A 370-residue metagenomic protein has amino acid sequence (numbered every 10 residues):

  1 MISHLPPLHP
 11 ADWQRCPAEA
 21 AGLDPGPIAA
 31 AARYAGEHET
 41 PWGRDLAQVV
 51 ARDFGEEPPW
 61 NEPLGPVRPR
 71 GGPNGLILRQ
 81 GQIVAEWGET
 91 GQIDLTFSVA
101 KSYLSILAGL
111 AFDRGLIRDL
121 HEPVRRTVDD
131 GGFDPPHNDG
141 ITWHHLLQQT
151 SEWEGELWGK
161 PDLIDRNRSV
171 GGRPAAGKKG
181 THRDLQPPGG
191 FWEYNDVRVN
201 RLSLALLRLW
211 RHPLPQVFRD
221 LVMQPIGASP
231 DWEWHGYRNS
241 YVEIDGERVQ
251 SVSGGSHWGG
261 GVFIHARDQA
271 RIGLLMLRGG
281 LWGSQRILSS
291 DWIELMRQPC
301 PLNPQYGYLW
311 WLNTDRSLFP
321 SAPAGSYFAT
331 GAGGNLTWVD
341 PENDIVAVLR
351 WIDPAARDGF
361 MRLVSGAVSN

Functional and structural regions predicted by a protein language model:
M1-T90, R114-R118, R208, H212 (+1 more regions): N-terminal leader/targeting segments and the immediately adjacent pre-domain N-terminus
D12-C16, D130, H182-P188, R198-N200 (+1 more regions): Flexible glycine/proline-enriched surface loops and loop-helix/loop-strand junctions
G81, L95-L120, L146, L202-L206 (+3 more regions): Active-site SXXK
Q82-G88, Q92, E156-N239, G260: Catalytic-site signature segments of enzymes, centered on catalytic residues
S102-Y103, R198-A205, G260-L281, N335-W351: Active-site-proximal alpha-helical segments within enzyme catalytic domains
R114-W153, R208-G259: Active-site helix/loop module of the DD-peptidase/beta-lactamase fold, centered on the serine-lysine SxxK catalytic
P230, H235, S240-S256, R297-V346: Active-site Gly/Thr loop motif
F328-N370: Structured C-terminal helix/loop/strand segments within mature extracytoplasmic catalytic/sensor domains
